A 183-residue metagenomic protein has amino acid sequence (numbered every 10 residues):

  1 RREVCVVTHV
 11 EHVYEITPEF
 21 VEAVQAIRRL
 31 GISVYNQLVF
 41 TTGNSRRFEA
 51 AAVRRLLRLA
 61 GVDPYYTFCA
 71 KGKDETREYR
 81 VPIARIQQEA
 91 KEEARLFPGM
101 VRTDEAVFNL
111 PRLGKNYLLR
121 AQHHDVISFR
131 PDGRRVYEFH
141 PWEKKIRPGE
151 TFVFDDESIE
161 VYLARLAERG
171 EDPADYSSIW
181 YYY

Functional and structural regions predicted by a protein language model:
R1-F97: Conserved AdoMet/S-adenosylmethionine-binding subsite of the radical SAM
R58-Y183: Auxiliary Fe-S-binding modules of radical SAM enzymes
